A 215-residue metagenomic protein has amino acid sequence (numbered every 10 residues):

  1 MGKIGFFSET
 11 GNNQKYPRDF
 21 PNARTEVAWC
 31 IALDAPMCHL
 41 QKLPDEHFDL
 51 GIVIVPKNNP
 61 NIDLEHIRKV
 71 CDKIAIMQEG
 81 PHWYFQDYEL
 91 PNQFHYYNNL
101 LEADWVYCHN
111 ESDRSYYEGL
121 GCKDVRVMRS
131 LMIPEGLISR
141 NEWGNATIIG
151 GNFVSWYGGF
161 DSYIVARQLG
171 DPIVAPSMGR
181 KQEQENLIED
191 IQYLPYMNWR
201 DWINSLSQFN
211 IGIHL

Functional and structural regions predicted by a protein language model:
M1-K73, Y116: N-terminal pre-catalytic "stem/leader" segment of glycosyltransferase-like enzymes
R18, I133-W199: Conserved catalytic-core segment of nucleotide-activated headgroup transferases in glycan assembly
A35-C38, F48-V53, C71-I74, A103 (+4 more regions): Active-site regions of enzymes building and remodeling cell-envelope glycoconjugates
L43-H47, L64-I67, Y116-L120, L137-N141 (+1 more regions): Short loop/helix-cap segments at secondary-structure boundaries that form the rim of catalytic
K57-P60, N110-R114, A175-Q184: Short, polar loop motifs at secondary-structure junctions
D63, H95, R200-W202: Short acidic active-site motifs
I67-D161: Catalytic core of nucleotide-activated saccharide and alditol-phosphate transferases
L206-L215: Acidic donor-binding loop of glycosyltransferase active sites
